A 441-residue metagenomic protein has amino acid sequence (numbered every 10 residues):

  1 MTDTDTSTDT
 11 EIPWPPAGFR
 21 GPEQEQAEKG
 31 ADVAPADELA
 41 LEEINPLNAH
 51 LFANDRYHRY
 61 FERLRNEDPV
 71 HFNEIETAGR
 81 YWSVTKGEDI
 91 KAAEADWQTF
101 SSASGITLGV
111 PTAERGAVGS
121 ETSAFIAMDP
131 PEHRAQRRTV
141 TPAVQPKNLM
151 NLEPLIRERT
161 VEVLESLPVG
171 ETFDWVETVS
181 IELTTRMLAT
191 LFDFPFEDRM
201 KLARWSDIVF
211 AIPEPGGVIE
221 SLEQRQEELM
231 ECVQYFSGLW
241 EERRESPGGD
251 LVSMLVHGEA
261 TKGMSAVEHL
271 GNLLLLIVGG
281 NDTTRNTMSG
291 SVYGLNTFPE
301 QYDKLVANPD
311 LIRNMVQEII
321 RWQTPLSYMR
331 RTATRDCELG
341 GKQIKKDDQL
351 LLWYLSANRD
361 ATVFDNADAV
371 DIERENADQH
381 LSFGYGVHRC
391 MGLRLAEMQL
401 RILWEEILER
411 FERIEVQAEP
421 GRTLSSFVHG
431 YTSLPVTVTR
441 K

Functional and structural regions predicted by a protein language model:
T2-K441: Cytochrome P450
